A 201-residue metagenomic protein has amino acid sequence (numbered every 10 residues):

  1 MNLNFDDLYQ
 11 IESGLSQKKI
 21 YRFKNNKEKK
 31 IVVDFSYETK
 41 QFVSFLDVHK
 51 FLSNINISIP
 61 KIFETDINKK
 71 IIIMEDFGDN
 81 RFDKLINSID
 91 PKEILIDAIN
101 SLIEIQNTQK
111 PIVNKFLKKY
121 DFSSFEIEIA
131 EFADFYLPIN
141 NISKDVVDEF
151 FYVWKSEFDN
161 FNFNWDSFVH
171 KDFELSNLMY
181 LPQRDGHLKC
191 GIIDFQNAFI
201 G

Functional and structural regions predicted by a protein language model:
M1, K110-K118, S123-S124, E128-V169 (+1 more regions): An alpha-helical support segment within catalytic cores of ATP-dependent transferases
L3-K24: ATP-binding glycine-rich phosphate-binding loop
F5, S58-I59, K144: Residue-level detector of short coil/turn "hinge" positions at structural boundaries
I11-E12, S36, Y120, H170: Glycine-rich loop motifs involved in handling phospho/adenylate chemistry
K18-F23, I105-Q106, K155-G201: Active-site acidic catalytic loop and adjacent metal/ATP-binding pocket of ATP-dependent phosphoryl transfer enzymes
Y21-I127, L137-P138, N162-F163: ATP-binding pocket architecture of kinase catalytic cores
T39-F42, K144, G201: Loop/helix-junction capping segments adjacent to catalytic residues or to phosphate/diphosphate-binding pockets
